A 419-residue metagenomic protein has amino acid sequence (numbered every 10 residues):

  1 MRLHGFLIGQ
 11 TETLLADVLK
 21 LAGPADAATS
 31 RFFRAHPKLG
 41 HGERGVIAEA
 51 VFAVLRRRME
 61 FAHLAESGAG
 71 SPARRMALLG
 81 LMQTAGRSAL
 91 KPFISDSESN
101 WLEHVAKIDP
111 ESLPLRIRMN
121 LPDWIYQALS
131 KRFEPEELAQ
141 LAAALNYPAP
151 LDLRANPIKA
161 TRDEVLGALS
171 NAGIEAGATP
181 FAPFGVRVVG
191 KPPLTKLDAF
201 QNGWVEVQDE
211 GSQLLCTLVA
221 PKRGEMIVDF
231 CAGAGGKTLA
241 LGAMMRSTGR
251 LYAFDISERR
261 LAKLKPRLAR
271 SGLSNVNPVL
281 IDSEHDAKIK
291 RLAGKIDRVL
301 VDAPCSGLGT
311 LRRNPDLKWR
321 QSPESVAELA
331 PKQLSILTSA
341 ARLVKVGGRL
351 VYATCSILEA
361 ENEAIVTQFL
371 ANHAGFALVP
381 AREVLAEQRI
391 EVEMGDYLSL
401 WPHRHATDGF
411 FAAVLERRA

Functional and structural regions predicted by a protein language model:
M1-K196, M245: Class I Rossmann-like S-adenosyl-L-methionine
D163-A419: Rossmann-like S-adenosyl-L-methionine
